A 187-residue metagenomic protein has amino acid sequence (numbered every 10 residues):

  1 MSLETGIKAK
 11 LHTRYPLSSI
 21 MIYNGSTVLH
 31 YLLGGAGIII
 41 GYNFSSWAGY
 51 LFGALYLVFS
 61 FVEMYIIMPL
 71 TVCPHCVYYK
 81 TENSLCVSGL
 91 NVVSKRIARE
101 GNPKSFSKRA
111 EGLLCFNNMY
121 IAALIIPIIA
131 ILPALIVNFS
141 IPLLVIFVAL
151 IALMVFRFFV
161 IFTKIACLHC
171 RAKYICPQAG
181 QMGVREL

Functional and structural regions predicted by a protein language model:
M1-I39: Cytosolic-side membrane-entry/anchor segment at the start of a transmembrane helix
V28-G34, S107-I131: Core segments of transmembrane alpha-helices that mediate helix-helix packing or line hydrophobic substrate/ligand
Y42-V58, L135-I151: Hydrophobic alpha-helical transmembrane segments
W47-E82, L153-F162: Hydrophobic alpha-helical membrane-embedded segments
V77-K80, V87-L90, R171-Y174, G180: Cys/His-coordinated zinc-binding microdomains
S84-C115, G183: Short membrane-interface loop/juxtamembrane segments of multi-pass integral membrane proteins
I121, I129, L150-K164, H169: Eukaryotic polytopic
K164-L187: Cytosolic/matrix-facing juxtamembrane and C-terminal tails of multi-pass cellular membrane proteins
